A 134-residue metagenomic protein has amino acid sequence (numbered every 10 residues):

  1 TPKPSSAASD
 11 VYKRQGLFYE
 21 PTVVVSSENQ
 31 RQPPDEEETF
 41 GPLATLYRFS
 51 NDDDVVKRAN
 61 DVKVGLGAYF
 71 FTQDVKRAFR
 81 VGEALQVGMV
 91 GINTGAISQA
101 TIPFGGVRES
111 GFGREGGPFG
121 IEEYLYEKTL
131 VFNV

Functional and structural regions predicted by a protein language model:
T1-Y12: Single conserved hydrophobic/aromatic residue that forms the stacking wall/gate of nucleotide- or nucleobase-binding
F18-V134: Conserved C-terminal structural/oligomerization subdomain of aldehyde/semialdehyde dehydrogenase
